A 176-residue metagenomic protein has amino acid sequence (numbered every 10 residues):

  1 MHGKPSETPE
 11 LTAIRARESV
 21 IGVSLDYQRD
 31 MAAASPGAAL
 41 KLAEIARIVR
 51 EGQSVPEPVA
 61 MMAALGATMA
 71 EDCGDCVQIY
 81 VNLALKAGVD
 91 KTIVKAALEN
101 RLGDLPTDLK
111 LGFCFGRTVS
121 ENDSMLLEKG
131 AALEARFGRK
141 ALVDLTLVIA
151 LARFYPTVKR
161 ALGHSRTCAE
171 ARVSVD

Functional and structural regions predicted by a protein language model:
M1-V59, L85, A171-D176: Secretory/endomembrane lumenal or extracellular ectodomains immediately following the signal peptide
S6, R17-D26, A39-A43, M62-I79 (+3 more regions): N-terminal hydrophobic signal/anchor transmembrane helix of membrane proteins
L25-A34, G66, L98-G103, G112-R117: A ubiquitous short alpha-helical element
A39-Q53, K91-V94, E99, L127-A135: Short amphipathic alpha-helical segments and their helix-coil junctions
G74-L105: Helix-adjacent hinge/juxtasegments
D108-T146: Acidic/histidine-rich alpha-helical segments that form the ligand environment of transition-metal centers
M125, K129-A131, H164-A169, V173-D176: Alpha-helical transmembrane segments and membrane-interface helix-loop junctions in multi-pass membrane proteins
